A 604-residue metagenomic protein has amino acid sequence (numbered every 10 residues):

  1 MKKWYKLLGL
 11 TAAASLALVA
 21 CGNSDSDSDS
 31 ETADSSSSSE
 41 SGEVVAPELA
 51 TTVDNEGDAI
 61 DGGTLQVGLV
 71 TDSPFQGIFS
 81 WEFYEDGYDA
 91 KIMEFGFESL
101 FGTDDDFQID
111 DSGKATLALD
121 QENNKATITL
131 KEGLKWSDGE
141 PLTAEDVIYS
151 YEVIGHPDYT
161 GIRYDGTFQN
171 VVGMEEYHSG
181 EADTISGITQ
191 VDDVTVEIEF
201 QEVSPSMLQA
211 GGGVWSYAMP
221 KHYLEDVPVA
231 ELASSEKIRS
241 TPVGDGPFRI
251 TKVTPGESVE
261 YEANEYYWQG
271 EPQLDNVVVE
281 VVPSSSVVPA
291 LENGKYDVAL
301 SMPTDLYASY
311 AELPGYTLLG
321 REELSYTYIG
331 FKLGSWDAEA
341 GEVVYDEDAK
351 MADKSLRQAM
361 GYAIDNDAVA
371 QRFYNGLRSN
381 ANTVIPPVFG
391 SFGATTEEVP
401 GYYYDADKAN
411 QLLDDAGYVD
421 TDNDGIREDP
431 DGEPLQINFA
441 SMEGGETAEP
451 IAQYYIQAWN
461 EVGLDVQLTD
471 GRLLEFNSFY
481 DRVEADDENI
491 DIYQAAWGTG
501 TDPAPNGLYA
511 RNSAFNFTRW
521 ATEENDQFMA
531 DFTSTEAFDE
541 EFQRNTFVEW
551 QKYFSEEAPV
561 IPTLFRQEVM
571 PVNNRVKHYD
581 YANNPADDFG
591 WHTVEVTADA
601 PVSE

Functional and structural regions predicted by a protein language model:
Q66, E140-S150, T195-E199, P247 (+6 more regions): Alpha-helical secondary-structure segments
Q66-Q121, V243: N-terminal lobe/hinge region of extracytoplasmic solute-binding protein
V67, P255, V419-A496, E568: Ligand/substrate-recognition segments at binding pockets and active sites
L69, I154, D158-G161, G166-T167 (+5 more regions): Extracellular/periplasmic solute-recognition and catalytic clefts
A115-R163, E197, A290, A349-M351: Aromatic- and charge-enriched surface segment that lines or borders ligand/interaction sites
Y164-E225: Surface-exposed binding/hinge segments that line and control ligand-binding clefts or catalytic entry sites
G212-P272, N276, S286, A406-D407 (+1 more regions): Gly/Pro-rich hinge or "lid" segments in bacterial periplasmic/extracellular proteins
G361-T396, K408, T447, I451-Q457 (+1 more regions): Detector for C-terminal structural segments
